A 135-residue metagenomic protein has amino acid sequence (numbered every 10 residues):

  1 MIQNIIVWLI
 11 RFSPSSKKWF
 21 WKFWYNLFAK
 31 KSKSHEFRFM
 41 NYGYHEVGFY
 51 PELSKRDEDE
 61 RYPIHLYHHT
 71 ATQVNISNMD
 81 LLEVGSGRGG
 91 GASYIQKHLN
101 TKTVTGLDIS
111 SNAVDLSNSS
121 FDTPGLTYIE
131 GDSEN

Functional and structural regions predicted by a protein language model:
M1-R38: N-terminal auxiliary segments of SAM/dcSAM-dependent transferases
H45-I64: Class I SAM-dependent methyltransferase Rossmann-like catalytic core, especially the SAM/SAH-binding loop
E60-S77: Conserved alpha-helix/loop element of class I SAM-dependent methyltransferases that forms part of the SAM/SAH-binding
M79-G87: Conserved class I S-adenosyl-L-methionine
R88-L99: Conserved SAM-binding loop of SAM-dependent methyltransferases across substrates and taxa, primarily the Class I
S110: Conserved SAM/SAH-binding beta-strand->alpha-helix loop
S117-N118: Conserved SAM-binding loop
T123-E134: Conserved SAM-binding strand-loop segment of SAM-dependent methyltransferases
